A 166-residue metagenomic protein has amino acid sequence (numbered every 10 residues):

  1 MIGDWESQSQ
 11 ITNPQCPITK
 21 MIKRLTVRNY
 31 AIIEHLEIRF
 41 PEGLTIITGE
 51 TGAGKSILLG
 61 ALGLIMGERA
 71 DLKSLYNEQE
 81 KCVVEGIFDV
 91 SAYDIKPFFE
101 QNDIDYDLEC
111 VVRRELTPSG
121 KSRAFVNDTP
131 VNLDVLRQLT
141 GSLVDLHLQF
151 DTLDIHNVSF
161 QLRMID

Functional and structural regions predicted by a protein language model:
M1-T19: Arg/Gly-rich low-complexity intrinsically disordered repeat tracts
R24-M164: Gly/Lys-enriched N-terminal cap/neck module of very large, oligomeric protein machines
